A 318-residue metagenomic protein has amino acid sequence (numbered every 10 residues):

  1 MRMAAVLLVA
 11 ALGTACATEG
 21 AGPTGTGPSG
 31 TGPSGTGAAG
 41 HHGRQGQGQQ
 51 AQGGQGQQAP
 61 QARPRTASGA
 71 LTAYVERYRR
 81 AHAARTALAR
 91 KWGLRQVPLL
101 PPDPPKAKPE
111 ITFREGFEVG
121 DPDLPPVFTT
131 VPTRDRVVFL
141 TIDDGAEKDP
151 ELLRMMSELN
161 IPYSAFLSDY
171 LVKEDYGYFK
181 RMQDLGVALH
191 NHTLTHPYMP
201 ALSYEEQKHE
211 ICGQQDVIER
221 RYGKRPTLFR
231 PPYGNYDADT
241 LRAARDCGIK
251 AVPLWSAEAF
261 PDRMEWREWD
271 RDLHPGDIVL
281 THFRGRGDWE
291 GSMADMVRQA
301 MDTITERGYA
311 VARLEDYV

Functional and structural regions predicted by a protein language model:
M1-T36, Q58: Secretory targeting and sorting signals
P23, P28, H41-R63: Intrinsically disordered, low-complexity repeat/linker tracts enriched for polar/charged residues
V97-N191, T195-Y198, V217: Active-site beta->alpha N-cap acidic-glycine motif
L124-T133, K173, G291-V318: C-terminal domain-boundary segment and adjacent tail
V138-I142, Y163-L167, A188-N191, T227-R230 (+3 more regions): Structural recognition of the beta-strand scaffold that forms the well-ordered cores of secreted hydrolase catalytic
G145-K148, L167-D175, Y198-E205, R230-Y236 (+2 more regions): Acidic-and-aromatic substrate-binding clefts and catalytic sites of carbohydrate-active enzymes
S157, I161-P162, A188, P197 (+2 more regions): CE4/NodB-like, metal-dependent polysaccharide N-deacetylase domain that modifies extracellular/periplasmic N-acetylated
N235, T240-D272, Y309-D316: His/Asp/Glu-enriched short active-site or ligand-binding loop at hydrolase and phosphoryl-transfer sites
